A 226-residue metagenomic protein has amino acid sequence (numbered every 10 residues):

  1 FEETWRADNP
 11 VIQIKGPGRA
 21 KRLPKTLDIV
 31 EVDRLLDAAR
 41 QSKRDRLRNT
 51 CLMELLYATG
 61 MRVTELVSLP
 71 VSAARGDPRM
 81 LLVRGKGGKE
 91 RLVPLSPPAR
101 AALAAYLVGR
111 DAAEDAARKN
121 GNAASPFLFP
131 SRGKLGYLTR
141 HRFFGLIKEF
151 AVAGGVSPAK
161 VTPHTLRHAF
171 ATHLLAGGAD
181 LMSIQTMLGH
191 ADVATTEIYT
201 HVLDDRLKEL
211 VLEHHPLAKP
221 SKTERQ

Functional and structural regions predicted by a protein language model:
F1-Q226: Conserved catalytic core of the tyrosine transesterase superfamily
